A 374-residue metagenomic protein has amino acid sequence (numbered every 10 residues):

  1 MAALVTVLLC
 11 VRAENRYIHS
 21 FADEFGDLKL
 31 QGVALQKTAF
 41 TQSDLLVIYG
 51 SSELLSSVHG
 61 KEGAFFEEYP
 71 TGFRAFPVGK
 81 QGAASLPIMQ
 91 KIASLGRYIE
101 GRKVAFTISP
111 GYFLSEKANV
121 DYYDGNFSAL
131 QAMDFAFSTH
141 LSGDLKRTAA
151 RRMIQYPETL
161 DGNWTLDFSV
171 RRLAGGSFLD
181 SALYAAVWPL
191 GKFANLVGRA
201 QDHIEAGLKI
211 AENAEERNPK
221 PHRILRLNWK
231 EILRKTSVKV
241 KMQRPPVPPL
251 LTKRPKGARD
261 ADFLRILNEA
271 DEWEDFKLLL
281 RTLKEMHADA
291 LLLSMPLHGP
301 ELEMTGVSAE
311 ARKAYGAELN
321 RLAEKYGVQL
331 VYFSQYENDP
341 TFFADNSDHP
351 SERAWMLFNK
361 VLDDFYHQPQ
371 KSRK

Functional and structural regions predicted by a protein language model:
M1-R12: Hydrophobic membrane-insertion alpha-helices, especially the h-region of bacterial N-terminal signal peptides
V11-G32: Alpha-helical transmembrane signal-anchor/signal-peptide segments
T38-K61: Catalytic nucleophile-elbow at a beta strand-turn-alpha helix junction centered on a G-D-S/GDSL motif, marking
S43-L45, F73-R74, E100-K103, K284-L291 (+1 more regions): Loop/turn elements at helix/coil->beta-strand transitions in domains of secreted/extracellular proteins
L54-T148: Membrane-embedded segments
V78-K80, S308-K374: C-terminal regions of proteins
L130-K277, T282-E285: Secreted/periplasmic serine-hydrolase-like ester/acetyl group-modifying domain
P246-L250, K256-A261, M295-E310: Active-site His/acidic residue clusters
